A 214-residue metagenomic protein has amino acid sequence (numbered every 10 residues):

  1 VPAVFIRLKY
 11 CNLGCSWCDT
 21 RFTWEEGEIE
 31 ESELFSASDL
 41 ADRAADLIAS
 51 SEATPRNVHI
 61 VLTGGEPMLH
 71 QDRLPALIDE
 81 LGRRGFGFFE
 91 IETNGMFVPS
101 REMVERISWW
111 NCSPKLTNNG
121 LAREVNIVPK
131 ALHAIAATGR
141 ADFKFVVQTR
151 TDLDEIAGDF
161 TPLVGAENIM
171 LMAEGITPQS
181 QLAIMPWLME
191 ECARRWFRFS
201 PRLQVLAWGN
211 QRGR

Functional and structural regions predicted by a protein language model:
P2-F5, G14-W109: Conserved Radical SAM active-site core
C11: Conserved S/T- and glycine-rich ATP-binding loop of Class I adenylate-forming
L69-R214: Conserved AdoMet/S-adenosylmethionine-binding subsite of the radical SAM
